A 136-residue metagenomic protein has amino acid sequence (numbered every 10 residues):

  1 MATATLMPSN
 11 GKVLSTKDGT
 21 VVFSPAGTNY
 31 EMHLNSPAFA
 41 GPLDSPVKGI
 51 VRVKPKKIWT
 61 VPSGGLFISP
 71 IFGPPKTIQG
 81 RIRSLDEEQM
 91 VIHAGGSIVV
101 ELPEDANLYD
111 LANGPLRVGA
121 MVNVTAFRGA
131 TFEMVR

Functional and structural regions predicted by a protein language model:
M1-K17, S69-V91: Structural detector for short beta-strands of small beta-barrel domains
N10-K12, G41-I58, P115-R136: Flexible glycine-rich surface loops and low-complexity tracts that mediate binding to linear polymers
K17-G73: Acidic (E/D-rich), amphipathic helical modules within compact regulatory domains
T20, Q89, M121: Exposed beta-strand and adjacent loop surfaces of beta-rich binding modules that mediate intermolecular recognition
V22-P25, M90-A94: SH3/SH3-like beta-barrel fold
A26-P42, S97-V118: Beta-strand/loop nucleic-acid-binding surfaces
M32, I58, Q89-V91, E133: Intrinsically disordered, low-complexity acidic/polar segments
W59, G65-S69, V100, L108-D110 (+1 more regions): Generic alpha-helical propensity signal that fires on short helical segments and nearby coil/disordered stretches
